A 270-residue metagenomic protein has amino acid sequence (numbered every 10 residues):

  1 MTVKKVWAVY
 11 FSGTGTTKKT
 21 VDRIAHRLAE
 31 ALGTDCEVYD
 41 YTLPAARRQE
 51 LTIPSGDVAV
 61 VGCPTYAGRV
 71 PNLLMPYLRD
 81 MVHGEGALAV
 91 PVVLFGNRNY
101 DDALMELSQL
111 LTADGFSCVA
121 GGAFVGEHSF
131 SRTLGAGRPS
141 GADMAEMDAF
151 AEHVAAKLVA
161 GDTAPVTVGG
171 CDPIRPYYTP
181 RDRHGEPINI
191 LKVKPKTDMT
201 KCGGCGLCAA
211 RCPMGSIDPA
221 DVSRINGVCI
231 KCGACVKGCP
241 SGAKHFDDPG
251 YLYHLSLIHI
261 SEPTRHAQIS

Functional and structural regions predicted by a protein language model:
T2-K19, I24-L43, Q49-I188, D247-H254 (+1 more regions): FMN-binding flavodoxin-like domain, especially the glycine-rich phosphate-binding loop
A8, K192-V193, A220: Short loop/turn microsegments at loop-to-beta-strand junctions
P64, P213, P240, E262-P263: Proline-centered helix-kink/hinge sites
D172-G204, A209-A210: A mid-sequence, solvent-exposed acidic-amphipathic segment
T197-D198, G203-I230, A234-L252: Iron-sulfur cluster-binding cysteine motifs and their immediate structural context in ferredoxin-like electron-transfer
I258-S270: Single conserved hydrophobic/aromatic residue that forms the stacking wall/gate of nucleotide- or nucleobase-binding
